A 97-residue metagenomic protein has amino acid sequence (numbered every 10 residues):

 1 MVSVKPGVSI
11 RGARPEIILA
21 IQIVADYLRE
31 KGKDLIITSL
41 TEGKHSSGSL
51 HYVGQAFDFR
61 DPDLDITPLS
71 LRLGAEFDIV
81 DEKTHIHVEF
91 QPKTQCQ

Functional and structural regions predicted by a protein language model:
M1-P6: N-terminal, Lys/Arg- and Ser/Thr-rich interaction peptides
G7-R11, I36, K44-Q97: Catalytic cores and adjacent binding grooves of peptidoglycan-active enzymes
P15-G48: Extended, low-complexity, intrinsically disordered C-terminal regulatory tails of eukaryotic serine/threonine kinases
